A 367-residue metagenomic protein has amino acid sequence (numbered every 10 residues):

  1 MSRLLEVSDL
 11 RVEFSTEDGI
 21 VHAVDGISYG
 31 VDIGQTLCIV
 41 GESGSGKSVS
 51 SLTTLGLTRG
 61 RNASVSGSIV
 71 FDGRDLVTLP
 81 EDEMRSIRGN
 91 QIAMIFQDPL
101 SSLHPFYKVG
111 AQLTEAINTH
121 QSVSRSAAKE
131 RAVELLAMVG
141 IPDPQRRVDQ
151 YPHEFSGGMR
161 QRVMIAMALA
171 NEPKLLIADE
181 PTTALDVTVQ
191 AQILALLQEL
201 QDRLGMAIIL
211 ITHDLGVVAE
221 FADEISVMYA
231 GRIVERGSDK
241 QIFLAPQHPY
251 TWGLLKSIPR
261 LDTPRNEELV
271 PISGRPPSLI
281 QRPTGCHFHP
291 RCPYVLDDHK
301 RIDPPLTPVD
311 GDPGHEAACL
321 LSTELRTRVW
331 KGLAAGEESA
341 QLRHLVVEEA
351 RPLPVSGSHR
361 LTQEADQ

Functional and structural regions predicted by a protein language model:
R3, P142-R146, S238-L353, H359: Short catalytic/signature loops enriched in Gly
G56, I177-P181, L185-E267: P-loop NTP-binding/switch modules centered on Walker-like glycine-rich loops
A63-D75: Conserved ABC transporter NBD signature motif
R74-D75, A127-R146, L255-K256: Conserved ABC ATPase "signature" region
Q150-F155, M159: Conserved ABC ATPase signature
A170-K174: A short, proline-enriched helix->beta-strand linker immediately N-terminal to the Walker B motif in ABC-type P-loop
